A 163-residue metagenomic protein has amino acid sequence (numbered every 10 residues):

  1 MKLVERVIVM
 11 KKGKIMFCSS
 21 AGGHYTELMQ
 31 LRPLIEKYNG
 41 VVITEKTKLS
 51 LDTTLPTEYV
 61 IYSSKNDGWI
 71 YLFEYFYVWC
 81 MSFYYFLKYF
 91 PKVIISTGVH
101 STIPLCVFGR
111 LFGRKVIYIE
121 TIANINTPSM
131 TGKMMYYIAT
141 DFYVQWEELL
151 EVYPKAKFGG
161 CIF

Functional and structural regions predicted by a protein language model:
M1-L49: N-terminal subdomain of nucleotide-sugar transferases
G13, K92, T140: Conserved acidic residues
S19-A21, Y38-Y75, E148, G159-I162: Conserved nucleotide-sugar phosphate-binding/catalytic loop shared by glycosyltransferases and other
S20, T97, V144-W146: Replace "coordinates the UDP/GDP/TDP-sugar" with "coordinates nucleotide-activated sugar donors
A21-H24, K46-T47, V99-S101, I122-N126 (+1 more regions): Short beta->alpha connector loops
W69-K92, L111: An amphipathic, basic-hydrophobic alpha-helix
P91-F112: An aromatic- and histidine-rich active-site surface loop
R114-F163: Active-site-proximal region of nucleotide-activated glycan assembly enzymes, centered on histidine/acidic-rich loops
